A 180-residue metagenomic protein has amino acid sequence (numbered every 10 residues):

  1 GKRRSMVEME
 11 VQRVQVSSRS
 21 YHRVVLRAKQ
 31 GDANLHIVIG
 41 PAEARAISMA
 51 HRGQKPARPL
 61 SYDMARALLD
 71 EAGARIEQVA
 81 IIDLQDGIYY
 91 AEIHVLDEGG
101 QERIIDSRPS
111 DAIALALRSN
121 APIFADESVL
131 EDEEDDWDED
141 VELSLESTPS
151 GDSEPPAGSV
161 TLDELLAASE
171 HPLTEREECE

Functional and structural regions predicted by a protein language model:
K2-E180: Divalent-cation
